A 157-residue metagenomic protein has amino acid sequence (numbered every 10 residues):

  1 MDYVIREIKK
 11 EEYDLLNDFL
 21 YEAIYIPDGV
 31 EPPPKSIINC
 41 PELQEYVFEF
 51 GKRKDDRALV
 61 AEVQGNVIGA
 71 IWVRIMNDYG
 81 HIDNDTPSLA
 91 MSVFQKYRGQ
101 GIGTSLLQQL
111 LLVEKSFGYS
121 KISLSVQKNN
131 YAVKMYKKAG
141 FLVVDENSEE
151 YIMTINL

Functional and structural regions predicted by a protein language model:
M1-D14, D18: Conserved N-terminal entry element of GNAT/NAT acetyltransferase domains
I8, M91-V93, V126: Hydrophobic adenine-recognition pocket in adenosine-nucleotide-binding enzymes
E11, L15, V67, N130-Y131: Short alpha-helical
I24-I26, V30, K35-D85, A90-F94 (+1 more regions): Acetyl-CoA-dependent GNAT
A90, G99-L112, K137-K138: Conserved acetyl-CoA-binding loop-helix of GNAT-fold acetyltransferases
G103, L107, N129-A132, E149-T154: Short glycine/proline-centered loop/turn elements that form peptide/ligand docking sites
E114-Q127: Conserved GNAT acetyl-CoA-binding A-motif
K137-N147: Conserved acetyl-CoA-binding loop of GNAT-fold acetyltransferases
